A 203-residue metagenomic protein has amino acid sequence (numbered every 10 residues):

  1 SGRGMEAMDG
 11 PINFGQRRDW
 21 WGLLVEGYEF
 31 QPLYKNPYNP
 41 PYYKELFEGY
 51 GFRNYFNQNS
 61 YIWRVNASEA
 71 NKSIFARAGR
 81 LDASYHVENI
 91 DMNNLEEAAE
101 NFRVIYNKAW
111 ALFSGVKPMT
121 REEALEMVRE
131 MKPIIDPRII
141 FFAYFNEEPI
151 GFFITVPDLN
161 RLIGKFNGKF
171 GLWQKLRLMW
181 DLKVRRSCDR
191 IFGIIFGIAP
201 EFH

Functional and structural regions predicted by a protein language model:
S1, F202-H203: Conserved acetyl-CoA pyrophosphate-binding loop and the N-cap/start of the following alpha-helix in GNAT-like
S1-G2, G197: A conserved short alpha-helix in the GNAT/GCN5 acetyltransferase fold that borders and helps form the acetyl-CoA
G2-H86: Acyl-donor-binding surface of acyltransferase catalytic domains
Q16, N89-P200: A conserved beta-strand-loop-helix scaffold within acyl/acetyltransferase catalytic domains
Q31-P32, V116, H203: A generic structural signal for short
